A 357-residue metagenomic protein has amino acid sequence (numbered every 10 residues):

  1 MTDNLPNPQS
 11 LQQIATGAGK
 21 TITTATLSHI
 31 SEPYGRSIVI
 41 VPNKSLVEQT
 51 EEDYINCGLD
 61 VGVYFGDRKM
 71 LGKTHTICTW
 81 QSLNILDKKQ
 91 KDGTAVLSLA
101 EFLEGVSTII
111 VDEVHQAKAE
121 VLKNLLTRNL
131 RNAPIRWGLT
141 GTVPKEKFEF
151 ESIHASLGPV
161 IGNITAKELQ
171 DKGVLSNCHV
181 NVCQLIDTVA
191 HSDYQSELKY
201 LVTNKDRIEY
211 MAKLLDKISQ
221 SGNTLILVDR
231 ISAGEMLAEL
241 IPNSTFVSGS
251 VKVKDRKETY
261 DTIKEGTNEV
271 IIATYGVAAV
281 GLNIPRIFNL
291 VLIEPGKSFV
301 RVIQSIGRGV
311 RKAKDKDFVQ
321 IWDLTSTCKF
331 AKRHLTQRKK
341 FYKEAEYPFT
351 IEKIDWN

Functional and structural regions predicted by a protein language model:
P6-S31: Walker A/P-loop
T23, L27-S28, V189-D229, A233-E239: Conserved interdomain hinge at the start of the Helicase C-terminal
P33-L86: Conserved nucleic-acid-binding Ia/Ib motif block in the N-terminal RecA-like helicase ATPase lobe
E48, D60-G72, K88, L225 (+2 more regions): Conserved helicase ATPase core of P-loop NTP-dependent helicases/translocases
G66-T108, A119-N124, V277: Conserved helix/coil segment N-terminal to the catalytic DExD/H
N84, S248-A345: Conserved RecA-like P-loop NTPase helicase motor core
S107-T108, E113-H179, Y342: Post-DEXD/H (motif II) to motif III coupling segment of the RecA-like Helicase ATP-binding lobe
S152-N181, I186-V189, V300-N357: A conserved SF2-helicase RecA2
